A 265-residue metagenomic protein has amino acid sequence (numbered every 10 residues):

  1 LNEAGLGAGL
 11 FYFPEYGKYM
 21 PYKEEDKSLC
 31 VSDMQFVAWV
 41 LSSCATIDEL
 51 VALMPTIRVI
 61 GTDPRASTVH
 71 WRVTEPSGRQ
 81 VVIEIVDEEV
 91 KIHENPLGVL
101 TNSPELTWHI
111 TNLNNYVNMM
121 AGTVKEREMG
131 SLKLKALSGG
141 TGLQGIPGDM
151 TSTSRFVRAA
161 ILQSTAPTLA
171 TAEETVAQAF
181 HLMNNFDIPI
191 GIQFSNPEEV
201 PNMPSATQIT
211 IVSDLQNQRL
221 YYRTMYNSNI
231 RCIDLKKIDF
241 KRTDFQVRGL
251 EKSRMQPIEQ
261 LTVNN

Functional and structural regions predicted by a protein language model:
L1-S28, R65, N264: A contiguous strand-loop segment
N2-A4, E75-G78, E84-E89, E94-P96 (+1 more regions): Short acidic-glycine loop/turn motifs at beta-strand connectors
N2-A4, L41-E49, L169-V176, L215-N217: A short, structured loop/turn motif at beta-sheet edges
A8-L10, I92, L220-R223: Short hydrophobic/aromatic-rich beta-strand segments that constitute the beta-sheet cores of beta-sandwich/beta-barrel
P14-Y16, E88-K91, G98-V99, N227-I230: Short, surface-exposed beta-strand-loop junctions and turns on beta-sheet-rich folds
E15-I57, D244-R254: Compact, glycine/acidic-enriched structural inserts
T46-I47, V51-I85: Aromatic- and glycine-enriched pocket-lining scaffold segments that form the walls of small-molecule binding clefts
T62, S67, E75-P76, S103-N265: C-terminus-biased signal that marks the final domain/tail of proteins
